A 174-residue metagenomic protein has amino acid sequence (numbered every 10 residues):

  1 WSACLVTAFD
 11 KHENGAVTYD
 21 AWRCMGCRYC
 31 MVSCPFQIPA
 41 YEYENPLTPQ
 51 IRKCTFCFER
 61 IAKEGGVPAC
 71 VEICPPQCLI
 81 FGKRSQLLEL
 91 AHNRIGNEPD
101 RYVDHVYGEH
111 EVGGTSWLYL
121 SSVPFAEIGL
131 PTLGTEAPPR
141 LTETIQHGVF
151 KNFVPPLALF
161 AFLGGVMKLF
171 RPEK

Functional and structural regions predicted by a protein language model:
W1-K174: Non-ligating segments of multi-cofactor redox enzymes
